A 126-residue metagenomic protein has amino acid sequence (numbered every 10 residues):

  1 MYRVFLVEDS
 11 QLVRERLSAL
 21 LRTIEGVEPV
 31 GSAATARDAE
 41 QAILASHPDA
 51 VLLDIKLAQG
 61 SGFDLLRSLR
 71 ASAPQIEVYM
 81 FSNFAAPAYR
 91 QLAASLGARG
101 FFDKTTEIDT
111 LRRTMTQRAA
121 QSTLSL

Functional and structural regions predicted by a protein language model:
E8: Conserved acidic carboxylate
S32-A50: Acidic, metal-coordinating helix/loop segments flanking the phosphotransfer/catalytic sites of two-component signaling
T35, S61-D64: Acidic catalytic/metal-coordinating carboxylates
A58: The feature encodes the CheY-like receiver
F63-P74: Short amphipathic alpha-helix used as the core "switch/output" element in two-component signaling
D64, A85-F102, T106: Alpha4 helix (beta4-alpha4-beta5 surface) of REC/receiver domains from two-component response regulators
A88, T106-T116, T123: C-terminal output helix
